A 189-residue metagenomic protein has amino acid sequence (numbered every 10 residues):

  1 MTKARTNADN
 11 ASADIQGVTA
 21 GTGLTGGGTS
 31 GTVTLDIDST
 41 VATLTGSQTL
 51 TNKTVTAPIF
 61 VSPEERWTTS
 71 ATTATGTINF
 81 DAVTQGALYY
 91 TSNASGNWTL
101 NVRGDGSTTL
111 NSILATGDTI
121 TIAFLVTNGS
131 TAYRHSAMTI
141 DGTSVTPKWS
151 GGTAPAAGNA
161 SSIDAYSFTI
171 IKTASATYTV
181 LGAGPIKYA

Functional and structural regions predicted by a protein language model:
M1-T69, T73, D141-S144: Surface-exposed, low-helix, low-complexity loop/repeat segments of extracellular attachment proteins
G17, K53, V83, A115-G117: Short, surface-exposed loop/turn motifs at beta-strand boundaries within globular domains
T19, T75, I163-A165: Short beta-strand-initiation
G23, T75-G76, T108-S112: Generic recognition of flexible, low-complexity loop/linker segments
T25-G31, D81-A82, G158-A160, T173-S175: Short, ordered beta-strand-loop transition motifs
T69-S70, A74-T84: Histone-fold modules and their flanking histone-like tails across chromatin and transcription assemblies
Q85-Y90: Short carbohydrate-recognition loop motifs
N93-A189: Acidic, glycine/polar-enriched metal-coordinating patches/loops that mediate binding to polyanionic ligands
